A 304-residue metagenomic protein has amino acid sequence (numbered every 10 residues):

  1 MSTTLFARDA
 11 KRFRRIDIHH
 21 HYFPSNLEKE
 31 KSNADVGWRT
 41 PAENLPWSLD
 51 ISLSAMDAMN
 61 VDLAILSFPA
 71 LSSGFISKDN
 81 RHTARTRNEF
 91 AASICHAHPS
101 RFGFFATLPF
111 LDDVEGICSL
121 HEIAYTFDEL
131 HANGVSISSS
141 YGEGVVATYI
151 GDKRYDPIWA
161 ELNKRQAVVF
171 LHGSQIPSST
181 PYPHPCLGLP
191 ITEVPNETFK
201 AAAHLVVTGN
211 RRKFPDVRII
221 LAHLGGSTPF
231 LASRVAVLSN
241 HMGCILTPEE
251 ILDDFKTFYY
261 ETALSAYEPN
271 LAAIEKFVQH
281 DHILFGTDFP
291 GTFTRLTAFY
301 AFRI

Functional and structural regions predicted by a protein language model:
S2-I65: An N-terminally biased module of ancient metal coordination in phosphate/nucleic-acid-related enzymes
I16-H20, A64-L66, G103-A106, V135-I137 (+4 more regions): Hydrophobic faces of well-ordered beta-strands that scaffold small-molecule active sites in alpha/beta enzyme cores
H19, M56, A91, T126 (+5 more regions): Conserved, mostly hydrophobic/aromatic
H20-Y22, G173-S178, P290-G291: Short glycine-enriched loops at secondary-structure junctions
W47-M56, E115-T126, E268-A273: Short, acidic/polar
L53, C186-V206, F214, R218-I304: H/E-rich (His + Asp/Glu) clusters that bind or coordinate divalent metals
A55-D62, S93-F102, R165, G209-V217 (+2 more regions): A structural motif corresponding to the C-terminal end of an alpha-helix and its immediate exit/capping segment
D62, F68-A201: Active-site gating/metal-coordination segments in enzymes
